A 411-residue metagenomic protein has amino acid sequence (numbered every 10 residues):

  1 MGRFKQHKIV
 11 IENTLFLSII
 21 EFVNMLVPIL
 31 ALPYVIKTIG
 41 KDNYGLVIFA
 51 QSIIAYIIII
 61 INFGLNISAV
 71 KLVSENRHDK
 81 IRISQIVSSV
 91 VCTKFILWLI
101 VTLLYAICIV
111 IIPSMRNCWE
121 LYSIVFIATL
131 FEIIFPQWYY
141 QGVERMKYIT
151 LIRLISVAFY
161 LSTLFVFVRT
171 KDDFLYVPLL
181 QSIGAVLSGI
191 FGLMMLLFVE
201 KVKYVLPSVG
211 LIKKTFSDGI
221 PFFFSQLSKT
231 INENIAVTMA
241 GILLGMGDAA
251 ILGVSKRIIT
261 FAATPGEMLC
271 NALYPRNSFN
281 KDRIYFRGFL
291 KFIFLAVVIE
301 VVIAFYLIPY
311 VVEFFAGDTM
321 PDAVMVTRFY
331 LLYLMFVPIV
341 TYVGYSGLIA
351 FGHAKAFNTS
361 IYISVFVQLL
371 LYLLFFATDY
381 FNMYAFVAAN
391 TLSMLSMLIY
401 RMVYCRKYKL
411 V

Functional and structural regions predicted by a protein language model:
M1-V10, K147-T150, F174-Q181, I190-E233 (+3 more regions): Interhelical loop/hinge segments that connect adjacent transmembrane helices in multipass membrane
I9-N66, I220-M246, E300-V301, L369 (+3 more regions): Signature of the first transmembrane helix
E12-N24, A50, A55, I59-I109 (+2 more regions): Membrane-water interface segments that mark the loop-to-transmembrane alpha-helix transition
K41, C108-V125, L307-P338, G352 (+2 more regions): Interfacial segments at transmembrane-helix termini and the short loops linking adjacent helices
Q51-I59, K229, L252-N271, E300 (+1 more regions): Transmembrane helix-bundle signature of multi-pass secondary active exporters and lipid flippases
N62-H78, I259-K281, G344-A350: Helix-loop junctions and terminal segments of transmembrane helices in multi-pass membrane transport/translocation
W119, T129-L151, C270, P275-F279 (+1 more regions): Membrane-interface junctions at transmembrane-helix termini in multi-pass inner-membrane proteins
F126, T150-E200, K256, I363-V367 (+1 more regions): Hydrophobic alpha-helical transmembrane segments
